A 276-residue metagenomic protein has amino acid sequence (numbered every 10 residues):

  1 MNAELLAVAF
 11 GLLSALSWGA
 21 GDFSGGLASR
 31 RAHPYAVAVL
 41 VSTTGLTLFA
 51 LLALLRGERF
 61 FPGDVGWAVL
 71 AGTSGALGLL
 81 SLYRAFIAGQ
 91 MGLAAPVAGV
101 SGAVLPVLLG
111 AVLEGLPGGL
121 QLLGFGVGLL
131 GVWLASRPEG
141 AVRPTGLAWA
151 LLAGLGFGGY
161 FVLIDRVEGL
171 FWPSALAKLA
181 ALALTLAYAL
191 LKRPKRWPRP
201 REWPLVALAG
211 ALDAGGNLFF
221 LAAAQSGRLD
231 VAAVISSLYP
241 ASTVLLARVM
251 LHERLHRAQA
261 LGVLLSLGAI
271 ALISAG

Functional and structural regions predicted by a protein language model:
M1-L16, S24-G25, S29-Y35, L40-A68 (+6 more regions): Membrane-interface interhelical linkers
A3-S17, E58-G75, L113-L130, L151 (+2 more regions): Structural signature of hydrophobic alpha-helical transmembrane segments
W18-G19, G45, A71-L79, G102-A103 (+4 more regions): Transmembrane alpha-helical core positions of polytopic small-molecule transporters
G21, G25, G78, L82 (+3 more regions): Hydrophobic/aromatic and small-residue hotspots that mark the transmembrane alpha-helices of Major Facilitator
V37-A38, A94, P173, A232: Juxtamembrane helix-start motifs in multi-pass secondary transporters
T43-F49, V97-A111, A180-L184, G216-F220 (+2 more regions): Alpha-helical transmembrane segments of compact multi-pass small-molecule transporters, enriched in specific families
T44, F49, V104-L108, P117-R137 (+1 more regions): Hydrophobic transmembrane alpha-helices of multi-pass small-molecule transport proteins
T145-S174: Selected transmembrane alpha-helices and immediately adjacent juxtamembrane segments of polytopic inner-membrane
